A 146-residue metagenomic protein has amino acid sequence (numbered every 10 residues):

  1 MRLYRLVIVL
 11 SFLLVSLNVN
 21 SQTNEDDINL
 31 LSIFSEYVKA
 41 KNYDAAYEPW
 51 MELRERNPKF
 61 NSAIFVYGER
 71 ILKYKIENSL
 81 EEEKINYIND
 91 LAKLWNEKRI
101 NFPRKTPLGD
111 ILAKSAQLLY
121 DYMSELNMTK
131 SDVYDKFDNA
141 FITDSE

Functional and structural regions predicted by a protein language model:
M1-E25, E69: Bacterial Sec-dependent N-terminal signal peptides
N24-D27, S32-E146: Post-signal peptide N-terminal segment of secreted/secretory-pathway proteins
